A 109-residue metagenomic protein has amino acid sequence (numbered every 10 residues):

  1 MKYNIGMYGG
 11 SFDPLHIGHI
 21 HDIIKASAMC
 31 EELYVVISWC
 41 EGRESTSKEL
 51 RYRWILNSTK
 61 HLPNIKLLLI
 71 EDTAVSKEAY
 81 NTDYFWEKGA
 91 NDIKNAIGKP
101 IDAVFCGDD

Functional and structural regions predicted by a protein language model:
M1-D109: Nucleotidyltransferase catalytic core that binds NTPs
